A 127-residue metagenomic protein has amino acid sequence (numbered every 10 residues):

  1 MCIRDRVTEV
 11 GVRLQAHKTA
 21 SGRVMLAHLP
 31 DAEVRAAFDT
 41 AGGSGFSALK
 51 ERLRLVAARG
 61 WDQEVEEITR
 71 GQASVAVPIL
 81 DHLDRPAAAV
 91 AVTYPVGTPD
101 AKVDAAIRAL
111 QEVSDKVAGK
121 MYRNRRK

Functional and structural regions predicted by a protein language model:
M1: Conserved phosphate-interacting/catalytic interface
R4-R70: Short, solvent-exposed recognition segments
F46-R54, R59, R70, A87-K127: Juxtadomain coupling helices with adjacent low-complexity linkers
A76: Short hydrophobic/aromatic beta-strand element in the GNAT-like acyltransferase core that lines or flanks the acyl-donor
I79-H82: Sensor-regulatory modules in signal-transduction proteins
